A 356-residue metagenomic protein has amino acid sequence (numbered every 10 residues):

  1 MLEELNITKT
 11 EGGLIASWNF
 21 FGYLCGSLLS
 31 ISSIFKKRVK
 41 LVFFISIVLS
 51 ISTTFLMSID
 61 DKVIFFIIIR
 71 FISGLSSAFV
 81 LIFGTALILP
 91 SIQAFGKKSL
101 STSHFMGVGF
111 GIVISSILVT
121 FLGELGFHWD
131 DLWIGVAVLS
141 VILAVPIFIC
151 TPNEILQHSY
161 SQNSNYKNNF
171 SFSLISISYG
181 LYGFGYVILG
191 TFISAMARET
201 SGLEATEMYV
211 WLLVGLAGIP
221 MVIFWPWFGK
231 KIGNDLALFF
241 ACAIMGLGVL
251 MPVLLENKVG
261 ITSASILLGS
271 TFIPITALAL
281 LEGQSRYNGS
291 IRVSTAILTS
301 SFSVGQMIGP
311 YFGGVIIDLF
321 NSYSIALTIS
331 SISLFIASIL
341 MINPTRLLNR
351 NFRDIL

Functional and structural regions predicted by a protein language model:
N6, R38, I59-I64, L254-E256: Helix-breaking motifs and short loop linkers at transmembrane-helix boundaries and internal kinks in secondary membrane
C25-K62: Conserved MFS/SLC helix-loop-helix module at the cytosolic interface between two early adjacent transmembrane helices
G26-V39, M221-G233, I317-D318: Helix-to-loop junctions at the C-terminal end of transmembrane segments in multipass secondary transporters
I69-G107: Cytoplasmic helix-loop-helix junction between adjacent transmembrane helices in 12-TM secondary transporters
L100-P152: Helix-loop-helix hairpin linking two adjacent transmembrane segments in secondary transporters
S171-L212, I219: Extracytoplasmic gate region of multi-pass secondary transporters
D235-A279: C-terminal transmembrane helical hairpin of 12-TM major facilitator-type secondary transporters
R286-S322, S330: A late C-terminal transmembrane helix in Major Facilitator Superfamily
